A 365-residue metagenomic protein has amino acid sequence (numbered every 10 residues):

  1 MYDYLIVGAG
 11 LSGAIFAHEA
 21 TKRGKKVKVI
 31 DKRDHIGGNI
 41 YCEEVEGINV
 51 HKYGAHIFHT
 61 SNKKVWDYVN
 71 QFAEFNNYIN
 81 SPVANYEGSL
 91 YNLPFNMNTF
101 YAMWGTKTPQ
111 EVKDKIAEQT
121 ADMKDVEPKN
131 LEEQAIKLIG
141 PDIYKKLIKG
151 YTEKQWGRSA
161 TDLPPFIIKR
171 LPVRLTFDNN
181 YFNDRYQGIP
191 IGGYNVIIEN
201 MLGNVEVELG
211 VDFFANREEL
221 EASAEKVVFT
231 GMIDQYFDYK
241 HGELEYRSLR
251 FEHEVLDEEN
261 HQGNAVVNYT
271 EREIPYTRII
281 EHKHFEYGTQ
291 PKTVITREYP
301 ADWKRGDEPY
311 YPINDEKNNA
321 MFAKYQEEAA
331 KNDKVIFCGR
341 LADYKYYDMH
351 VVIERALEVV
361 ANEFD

Functional and structural regions predicted by a protein language model:
Y2, G24, V205, S223-E225 (+1 more regions): Short, well-ordered alpha-helix to beta-strand connector turns
Y2-V29, V360, F364: N-terminal Rossmann-like FAD-binding beta1-loop-alpha1 element of flavoenzymes
L5-V7, I30, A222-D234: Short hydrophobic core segments
L11-S12, D34-H35, N98, E153 (+5 more regions): Short, solvent-exposed loop/turn segments at secondary-structure junctions
T21-E46: Glycine-rich FAD pyrophosphate-binding loop
E46-D122: Dinucleotide-binding Rossmann-like beta1-alpha1 core, especially the glycine-rich loop that anchors the ADP
E87-Y91, M97-E225, Q235: Active-site/ligand-binding neighborhood in enzyme catalytic cores
Q235-F364: C-terminal segments that line or cap access tunnels to active or ligand-binding sites in enzymes and enzyme-associated
